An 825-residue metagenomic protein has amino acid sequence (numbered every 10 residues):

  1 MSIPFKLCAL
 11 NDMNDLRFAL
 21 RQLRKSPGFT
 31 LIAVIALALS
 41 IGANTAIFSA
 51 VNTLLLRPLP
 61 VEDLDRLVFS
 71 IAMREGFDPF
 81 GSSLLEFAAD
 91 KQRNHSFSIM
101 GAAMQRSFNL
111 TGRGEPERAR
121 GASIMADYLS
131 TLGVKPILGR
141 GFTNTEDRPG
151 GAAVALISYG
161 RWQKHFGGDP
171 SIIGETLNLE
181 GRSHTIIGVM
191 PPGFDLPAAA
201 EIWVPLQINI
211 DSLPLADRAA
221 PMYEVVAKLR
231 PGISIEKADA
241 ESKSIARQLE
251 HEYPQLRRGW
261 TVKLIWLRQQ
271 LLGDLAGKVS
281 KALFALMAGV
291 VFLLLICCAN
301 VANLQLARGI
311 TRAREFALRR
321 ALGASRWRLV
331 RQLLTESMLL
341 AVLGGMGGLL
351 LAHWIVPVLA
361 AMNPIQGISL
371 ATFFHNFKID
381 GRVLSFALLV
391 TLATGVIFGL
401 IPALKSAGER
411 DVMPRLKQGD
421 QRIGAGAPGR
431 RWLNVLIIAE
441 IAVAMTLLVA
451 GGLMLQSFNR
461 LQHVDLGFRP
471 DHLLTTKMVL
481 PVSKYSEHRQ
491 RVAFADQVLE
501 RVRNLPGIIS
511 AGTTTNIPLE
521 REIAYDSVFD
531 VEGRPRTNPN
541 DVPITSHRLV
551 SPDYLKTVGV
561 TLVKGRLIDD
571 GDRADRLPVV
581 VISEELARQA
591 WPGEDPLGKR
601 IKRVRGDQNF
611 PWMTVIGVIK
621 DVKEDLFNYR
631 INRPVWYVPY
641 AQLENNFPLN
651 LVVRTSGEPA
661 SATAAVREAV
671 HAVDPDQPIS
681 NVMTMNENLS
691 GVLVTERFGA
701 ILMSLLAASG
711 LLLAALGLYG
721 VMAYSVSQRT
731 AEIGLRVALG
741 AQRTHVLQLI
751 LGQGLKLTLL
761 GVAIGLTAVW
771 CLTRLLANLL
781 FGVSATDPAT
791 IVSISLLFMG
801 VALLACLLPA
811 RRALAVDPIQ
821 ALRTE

Functional and structural regions predicted by a protein language model:
M1-L7, G121-N144, A153-K281, P357-M362 (+5 more regions): Mid-to-C-terminal secondary-structure elements that act as membrane-proximal/extracytoplasmic interface segments
I3-F5, A9-I32, P60-E62, M73 (+15 more regions): Membrane-helix entry/capping segments
K6, L59-S107, P221-V226, L370 (+2 more regions): Membrane-proximal extracellular/periplasmic loop immediately following the first transmembrane helix
A9-T30, Q270-L275, L304-R331, T335 (+3 more regions): Alpha-helical transmembrane segments of integral membrane proteins
S26-L54, C297-C298, A341-M346, L433-S457 (+2 more regions): Short, strongly hydrophobic transmembrane alpha-helices
I47-A72, R93-S98, K135, L196-A199 (+9 more regions): Membrane-proximal juxtamembrane linkers immediately C-terminal to transmembrane helices
S49-A50, L267, A302, M338-D411 (+3 more regions): Small-residue-rich transmembrane alpha-helices
C297-A341, G424, G717-T758, V762 (+3 more regions): Interfacial "coupling" helices/loops that link adjacent transmembrane helices in transporter permeases
